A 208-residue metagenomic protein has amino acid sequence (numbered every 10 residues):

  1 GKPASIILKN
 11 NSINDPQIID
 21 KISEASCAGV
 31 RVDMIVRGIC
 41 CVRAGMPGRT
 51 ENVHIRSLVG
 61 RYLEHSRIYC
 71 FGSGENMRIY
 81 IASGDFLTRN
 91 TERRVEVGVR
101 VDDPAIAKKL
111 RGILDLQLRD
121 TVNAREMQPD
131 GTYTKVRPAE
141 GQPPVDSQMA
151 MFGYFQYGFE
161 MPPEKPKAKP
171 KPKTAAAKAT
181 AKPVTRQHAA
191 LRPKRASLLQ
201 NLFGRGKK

Functional and structural regions predicted by a protein language model:
G1-K208: PLD/PLD-like phosphodiesterase catalytic module centered on the HKD motif
